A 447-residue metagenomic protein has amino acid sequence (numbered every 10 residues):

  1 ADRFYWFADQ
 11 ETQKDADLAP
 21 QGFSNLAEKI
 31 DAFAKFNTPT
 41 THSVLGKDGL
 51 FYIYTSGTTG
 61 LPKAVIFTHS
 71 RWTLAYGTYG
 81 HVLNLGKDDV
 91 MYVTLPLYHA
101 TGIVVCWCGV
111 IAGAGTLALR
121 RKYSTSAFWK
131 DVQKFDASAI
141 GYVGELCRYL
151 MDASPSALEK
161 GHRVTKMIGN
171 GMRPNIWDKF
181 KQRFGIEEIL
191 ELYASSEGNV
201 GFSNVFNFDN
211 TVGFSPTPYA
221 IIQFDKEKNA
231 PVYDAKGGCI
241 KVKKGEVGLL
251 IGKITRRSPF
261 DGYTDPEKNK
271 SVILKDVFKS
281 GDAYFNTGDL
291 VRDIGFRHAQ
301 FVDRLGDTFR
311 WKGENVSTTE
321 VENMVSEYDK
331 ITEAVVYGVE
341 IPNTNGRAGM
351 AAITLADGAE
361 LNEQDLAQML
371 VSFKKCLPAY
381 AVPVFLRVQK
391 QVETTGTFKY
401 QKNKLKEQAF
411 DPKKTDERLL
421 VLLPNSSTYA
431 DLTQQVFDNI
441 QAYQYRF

Functional and structural regions predicted by a protein language model:
A1-A32, P155: Structural core segment of the AMP-binding/adenylate-forming
W6-F7, D31-Y54, L61, N84-V90: Conserved pre-ATP/AMP-binding loop-to-beta segment of ANL
K47-G60, V65, Y76, G80 (+1 more regions): ATP phosphate-binding P-loop of adenylate-forming
G49, T55-T58, M91, L97 (+6 more regions): Conserved S/T- and glycine-rich ATP-binding loop of Class I adenylate-forming
T73-V90, Y98-A139, A153: Conserved AMP-binding/adenylation subdomain of ANL enzymes
A112, K130, K134-V143, M151-D225 (+3 more regions): Gly/Ser/Thr-rich phosphate-binding loop
A194, L249, I254-A381, Q391 (+3 more regions): AMP-binding/adenylate-forming catalytic core of the ANL superfamily
K375-Y400, E417-R446: AMP-binding/adenylate-forming catalytic domain of the ANL superfamily
